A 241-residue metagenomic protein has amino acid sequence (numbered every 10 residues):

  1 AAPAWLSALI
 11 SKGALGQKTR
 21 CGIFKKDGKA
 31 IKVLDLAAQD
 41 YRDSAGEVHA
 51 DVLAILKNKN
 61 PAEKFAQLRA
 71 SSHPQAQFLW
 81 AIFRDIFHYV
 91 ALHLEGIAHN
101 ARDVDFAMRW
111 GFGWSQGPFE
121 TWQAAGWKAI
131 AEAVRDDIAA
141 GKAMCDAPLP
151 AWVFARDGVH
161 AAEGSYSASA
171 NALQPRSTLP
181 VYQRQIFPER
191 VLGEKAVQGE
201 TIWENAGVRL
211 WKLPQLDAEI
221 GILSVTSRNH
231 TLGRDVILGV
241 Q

Functional and structural regions predicted by a protein language model:
A1-Q241: N-terminal glycine-rich phosphate-binding loop for ADP-containing cofactors
